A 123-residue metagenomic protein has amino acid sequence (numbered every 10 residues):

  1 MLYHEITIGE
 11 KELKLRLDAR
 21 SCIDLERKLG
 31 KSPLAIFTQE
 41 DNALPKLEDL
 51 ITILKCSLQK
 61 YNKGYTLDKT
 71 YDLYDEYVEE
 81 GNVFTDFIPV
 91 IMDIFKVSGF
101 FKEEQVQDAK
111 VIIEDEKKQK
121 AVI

Functional and structural regions predicted by a protein language model:
M1-T7, R27, K31-N42, E48 (+1 more regions): Charged interaction scaffolds used for protein-protein
I8-E12: Glycine-centered positions within short beta-strands or beta-hairpins
R16-L17: Short linear motifs in exposed loops
D24: Short alpha-helical DNA-recognition segment
T52-C56, K60, D93: Short, residue-level hotspots on alpha-helical faces of the histone-fold and other alpha-helical interaction modules
